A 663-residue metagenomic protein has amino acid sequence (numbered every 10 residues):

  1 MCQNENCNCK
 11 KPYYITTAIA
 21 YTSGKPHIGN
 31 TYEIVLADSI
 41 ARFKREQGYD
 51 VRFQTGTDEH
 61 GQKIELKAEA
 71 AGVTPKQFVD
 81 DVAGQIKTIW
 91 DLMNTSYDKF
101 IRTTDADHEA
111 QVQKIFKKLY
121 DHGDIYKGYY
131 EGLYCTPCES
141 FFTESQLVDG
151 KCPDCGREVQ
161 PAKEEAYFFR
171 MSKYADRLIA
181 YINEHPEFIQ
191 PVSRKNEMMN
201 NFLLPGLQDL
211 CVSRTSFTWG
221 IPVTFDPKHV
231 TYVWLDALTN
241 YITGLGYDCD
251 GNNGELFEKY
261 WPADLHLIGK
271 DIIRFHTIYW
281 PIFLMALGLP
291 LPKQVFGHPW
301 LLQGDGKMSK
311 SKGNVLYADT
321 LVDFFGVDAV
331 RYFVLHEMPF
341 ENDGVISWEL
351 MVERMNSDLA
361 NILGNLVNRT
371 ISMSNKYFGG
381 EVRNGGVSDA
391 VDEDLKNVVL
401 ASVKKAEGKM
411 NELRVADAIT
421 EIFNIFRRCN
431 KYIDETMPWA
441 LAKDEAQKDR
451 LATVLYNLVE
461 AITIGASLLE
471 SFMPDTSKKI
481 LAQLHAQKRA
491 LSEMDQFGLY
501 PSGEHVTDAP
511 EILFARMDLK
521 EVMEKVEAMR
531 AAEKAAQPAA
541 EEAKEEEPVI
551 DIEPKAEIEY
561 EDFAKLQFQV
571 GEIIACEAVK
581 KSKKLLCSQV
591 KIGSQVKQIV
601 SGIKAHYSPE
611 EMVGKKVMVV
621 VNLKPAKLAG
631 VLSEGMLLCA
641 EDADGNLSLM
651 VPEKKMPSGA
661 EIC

Functional and structural regions predicted by a protein language model:
C2-T55, D107-Q111, P161-K376, A418-I422: Structured secondary-structure scaffolds
C2-V82, I101-F116, D121, C138 (+4 more regions): N-terminal catalytic cores of NTP/NDP-binding nucleotidyl/phosphoryl-transfer enzymes
V82-D98: A glycine-rich helix N-cap at a beta->alpha junction
M93-R102, Y120-L133, S145-Q146, Q160-K163 (+3 more regions): Short secondary-structure capping/junction motifs at helix and strand boundaries
H122-A175, I179: Cys/His-rich short segments
K127, L350-V387, V398-V506, V620: Helix-rich, typically C-terminal accessory recognition domains appended to large enzymatic cores
S477-D562: Intrinsic disorder at enzyme termini
E541-C663: Phosphate-backbone binding interfaces of nucleic-acid-interacting proteins
